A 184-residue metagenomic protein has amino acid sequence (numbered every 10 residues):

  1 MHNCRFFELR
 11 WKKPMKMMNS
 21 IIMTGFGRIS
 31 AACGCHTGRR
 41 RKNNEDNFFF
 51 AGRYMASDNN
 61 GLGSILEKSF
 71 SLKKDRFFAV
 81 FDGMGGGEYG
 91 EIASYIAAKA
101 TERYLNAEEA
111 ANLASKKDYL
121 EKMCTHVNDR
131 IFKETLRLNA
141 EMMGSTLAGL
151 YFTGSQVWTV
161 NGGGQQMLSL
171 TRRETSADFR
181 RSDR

Functional and structural regions predicted by a protein language model:
M1-R184: PP2C/PPM-type serine/threonine phosphatase catalytic domain
